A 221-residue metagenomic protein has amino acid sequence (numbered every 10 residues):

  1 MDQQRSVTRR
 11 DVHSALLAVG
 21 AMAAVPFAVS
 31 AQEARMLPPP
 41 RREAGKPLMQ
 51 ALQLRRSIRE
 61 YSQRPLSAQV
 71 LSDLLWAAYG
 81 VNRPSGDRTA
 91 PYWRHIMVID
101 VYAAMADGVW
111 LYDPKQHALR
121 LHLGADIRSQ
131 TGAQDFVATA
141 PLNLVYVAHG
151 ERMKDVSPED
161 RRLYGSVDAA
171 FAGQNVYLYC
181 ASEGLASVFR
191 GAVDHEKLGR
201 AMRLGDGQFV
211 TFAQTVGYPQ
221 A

Functional and structural regions predicted by a protein language model:
M1-T8, A18: N-terminal secretory signal peptides
L17-V19, F27-A140: N-terminal amphipathic, basic helical "cap/leader" segment at the start of enzyme domains
M22, V109, R152-D155: Short, surface-exposed beta-strand/loop "edge" segments at domain boundaries and coil↔beta transitions
R55, L74, V101, L142-M153 (+1 more regions): Small-aliphatic-rich amphipathic alpha-helix that forms the alpha element of a beta-alpha
Y79, A106-G108, V147-E151, P219: Solvent-exposed coil/turn segments that connect beta secondary-structure elements in extracytoplasmic/periplasmic
L204-A221: A glycine-rich helix N-cap at a beta->alpha junction
